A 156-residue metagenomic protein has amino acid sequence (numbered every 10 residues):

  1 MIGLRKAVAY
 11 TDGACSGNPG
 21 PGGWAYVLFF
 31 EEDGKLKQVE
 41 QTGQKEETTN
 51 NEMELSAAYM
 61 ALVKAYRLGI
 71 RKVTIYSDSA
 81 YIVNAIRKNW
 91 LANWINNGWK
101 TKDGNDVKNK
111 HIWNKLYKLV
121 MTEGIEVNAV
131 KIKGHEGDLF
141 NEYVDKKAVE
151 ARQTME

Functional and structural regions predicted by a protein language model:
M1-E52, V63-L68, K146, E150-E156: RNase H-like nuclease fold core
A14-N18, Y59-Y143, K147: RNase H catalytic domain
M53-E54, F140: Hydrophobic (often cysteine-bearing) scaffold residues that line and stabilize catalytic clefts of nucleotide/cofactor
